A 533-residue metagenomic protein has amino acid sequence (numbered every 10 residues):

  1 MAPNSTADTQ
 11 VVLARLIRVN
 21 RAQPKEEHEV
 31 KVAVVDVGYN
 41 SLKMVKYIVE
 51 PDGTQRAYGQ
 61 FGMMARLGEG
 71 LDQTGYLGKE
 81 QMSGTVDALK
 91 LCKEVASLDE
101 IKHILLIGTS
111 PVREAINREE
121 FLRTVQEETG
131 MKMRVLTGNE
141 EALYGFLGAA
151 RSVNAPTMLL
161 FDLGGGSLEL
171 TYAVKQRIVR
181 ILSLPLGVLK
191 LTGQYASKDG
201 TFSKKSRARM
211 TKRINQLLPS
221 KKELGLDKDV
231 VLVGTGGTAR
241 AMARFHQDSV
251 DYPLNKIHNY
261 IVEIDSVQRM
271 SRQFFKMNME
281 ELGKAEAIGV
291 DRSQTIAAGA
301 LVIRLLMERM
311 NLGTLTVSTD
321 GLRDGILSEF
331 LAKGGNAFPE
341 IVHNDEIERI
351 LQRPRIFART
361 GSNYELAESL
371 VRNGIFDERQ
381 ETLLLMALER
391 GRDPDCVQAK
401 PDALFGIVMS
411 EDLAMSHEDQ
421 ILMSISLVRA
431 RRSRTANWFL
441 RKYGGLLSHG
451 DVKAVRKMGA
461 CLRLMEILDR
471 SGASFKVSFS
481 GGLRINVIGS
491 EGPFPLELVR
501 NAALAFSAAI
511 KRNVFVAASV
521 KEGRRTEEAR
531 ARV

Functional and structural regions predicted by a protein language model:
T9, L13-A22, E27-A33, V37-K43 (+2 more regions): N-terminal glycine/serine-rich phosphate-binding loop of ATP-dependent small-molecule kinases, especially carbohydrate
H28-D52, A155-R180, G237: Gly/Thr-rich phosphate-binding beta-strand-loop-beta motif of the actin/hexokinase/Hsp70
K46-V49, G70-E94, L98, P111-A115 (+8 more regions): Helical "lid/coupling" subdomains associated with nucleotide-phosphate turnover
L106, V135, V317, V516-A518: A structural preference for short, hydrophobic beta-strand core positions in alpha/beta folds
A115-F121: Metal-dependent catalytic neighborhoods of phosphoester/phosphodiester hydrolases
S471-F479, L483-N513: Low-complexity, glycine/alanine/valine/leucine- and proline-rich hydrophobic stretches
I510-R525: A short amphipathic beta-strand at an alpha->beta junction
